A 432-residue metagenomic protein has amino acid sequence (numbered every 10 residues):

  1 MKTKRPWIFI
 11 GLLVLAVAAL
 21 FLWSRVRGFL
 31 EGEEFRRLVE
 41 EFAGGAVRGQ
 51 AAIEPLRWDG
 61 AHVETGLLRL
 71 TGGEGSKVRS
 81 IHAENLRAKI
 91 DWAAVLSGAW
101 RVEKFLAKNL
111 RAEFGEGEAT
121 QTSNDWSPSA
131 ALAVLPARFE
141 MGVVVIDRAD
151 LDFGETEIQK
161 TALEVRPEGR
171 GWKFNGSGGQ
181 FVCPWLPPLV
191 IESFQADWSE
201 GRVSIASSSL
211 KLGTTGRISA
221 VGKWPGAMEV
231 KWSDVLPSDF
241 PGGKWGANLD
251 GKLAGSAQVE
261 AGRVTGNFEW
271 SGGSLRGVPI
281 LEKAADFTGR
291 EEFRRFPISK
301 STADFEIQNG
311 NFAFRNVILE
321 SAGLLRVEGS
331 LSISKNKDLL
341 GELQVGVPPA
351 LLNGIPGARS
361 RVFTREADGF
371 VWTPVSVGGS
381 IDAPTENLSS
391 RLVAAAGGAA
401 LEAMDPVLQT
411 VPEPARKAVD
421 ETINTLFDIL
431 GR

Functional and structural regions predicted by a protein language model:
M1-A46, L408: N-terminal type II signal-anchor transmembrane helix that functions as the membrane-insertion/stop-transfer segment
K2-L12, F21, E292-F293, I298-R432: Extended terminal
V47-G75: N-terminal leader/targeting pre-sequences
R48-G49, G75-I90, D125, D152-R166 (+6 more regions): Amphipathic hydrophobic-ligand
L67-W172, G272-F293: Secondary-structure transition motifs
N109, D150, Q180, D234-L236 (+2 more regions): Transmembrane beta-strands of outer-membrane beta-barrel pores
V144-A149, N175-G178, V203-L210, N311-V317: Transmembrane beta-strand segments that form the barrel wall of outer-membrane beta-barrel proteins
I205, M228, V264-G266, G341: Transmembrane beta-strands of outer-membrane beta-barrel proteins
